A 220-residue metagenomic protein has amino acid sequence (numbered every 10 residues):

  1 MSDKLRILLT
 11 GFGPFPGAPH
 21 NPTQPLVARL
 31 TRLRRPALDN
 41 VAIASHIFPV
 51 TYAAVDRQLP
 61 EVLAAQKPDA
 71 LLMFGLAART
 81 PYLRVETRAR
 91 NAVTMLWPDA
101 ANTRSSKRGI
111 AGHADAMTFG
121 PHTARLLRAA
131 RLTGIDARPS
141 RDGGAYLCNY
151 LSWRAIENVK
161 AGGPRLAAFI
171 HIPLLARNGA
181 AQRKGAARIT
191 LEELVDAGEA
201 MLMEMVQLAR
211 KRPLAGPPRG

Functional and structural regions predicted by a protein language model:
M1-G143, I156-P164, K184-G220: N-terminal catalytic or cofactor-binding beta/alpha core of small enzyme domains
G17, A176-A181: Short active-site-adjacent structural elements
V55-R57, N149-Y150, G179: Short, solvent-exposed polar/charged micro-motifs at secondary-structure junctions
R108, L174-R177: Short, flexible loop segments at boundaries between secondary-structure elements
L147-I156: Hydrophobic, aromatic-enriched interface-forming segments
A168, P173-L174: GST superfamily/GST-like fold recognition
